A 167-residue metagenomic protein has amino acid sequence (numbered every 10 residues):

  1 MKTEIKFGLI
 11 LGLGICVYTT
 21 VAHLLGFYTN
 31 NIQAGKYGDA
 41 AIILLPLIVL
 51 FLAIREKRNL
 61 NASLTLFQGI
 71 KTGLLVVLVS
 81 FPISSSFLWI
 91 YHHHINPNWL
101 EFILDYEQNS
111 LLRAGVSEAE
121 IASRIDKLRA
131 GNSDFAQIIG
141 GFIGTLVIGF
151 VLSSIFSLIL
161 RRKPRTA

Functional and structural regions predicted by a protein language model:
M1-A53: Transmembrane alpha-helical insertion/packing segments
M1-I5, R161-A167: Short, charged juxtamembrane terminal tails flanking transmembrane helices
K6-I10, K71-S80: Alpha-helical transmembrane segments of multi-pass membrane proteins
G14-A22, L45-V49, S80-L88, I148 (+2 more regions): Alpha-helical transmembrane segments of multipass membrane proteins
V17-Y18, I103-D126: Peri-membrane helix termini and adjoining interfacial loops of integral membrane proteins
A53-G69: Membrane-helix interface/capping segments
S86-A114: Functional transmembrane-helix hotspots
K127-T145: Individual transmembrane alpha-helix segments
